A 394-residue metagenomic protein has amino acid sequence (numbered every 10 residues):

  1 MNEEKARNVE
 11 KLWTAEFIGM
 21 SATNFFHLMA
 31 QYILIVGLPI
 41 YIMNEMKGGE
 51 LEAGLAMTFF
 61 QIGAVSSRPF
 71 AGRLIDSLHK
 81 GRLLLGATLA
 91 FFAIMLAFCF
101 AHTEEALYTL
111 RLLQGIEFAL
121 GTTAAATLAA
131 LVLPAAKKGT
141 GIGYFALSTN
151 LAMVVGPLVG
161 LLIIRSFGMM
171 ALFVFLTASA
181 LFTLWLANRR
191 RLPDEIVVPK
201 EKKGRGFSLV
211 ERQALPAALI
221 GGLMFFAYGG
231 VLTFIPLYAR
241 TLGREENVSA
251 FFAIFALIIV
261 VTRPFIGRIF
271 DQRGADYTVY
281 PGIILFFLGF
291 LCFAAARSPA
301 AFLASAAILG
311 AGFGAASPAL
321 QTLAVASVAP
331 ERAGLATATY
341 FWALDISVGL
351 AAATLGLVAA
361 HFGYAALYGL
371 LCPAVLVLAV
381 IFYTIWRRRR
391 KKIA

Functional and structural regions predicted by a protein language model:
A15-M46, L51-G54, Y228-Y238: Helix-loop boundary and gating motifs at the non-cytosolic
K47, H79, F100-E105, G274 (+1 more regions): Helix-breaking motifs and short loop linkers at transmembrane-helix boundaries and internal kinks in secondary membrane
Q61-P69, M153-V154, A256-P264, G349: Residue-level signature of mid-helix packing/kink "hotspots" within the transmembrane helices of 12-pass Major
S67-H79, R263-G274: Helix-to-loop junctions at the C-terminal end of transmembrane segments in multipass secondary transporters
R82-L96, Y277-L291: Structural signature of the two symmetry-related core transmembrane helices
E105-L113, A300-I308: Paired small-residue
L110-S148: Cytoplasmic helix-loop-helix junction between adjacent transmembrane helices in 12-TM secondary transporters
T177-V197, I381-W386: C-terminal membrane-cytosol helix-exit motif in multi-pass small-molecule transporters
